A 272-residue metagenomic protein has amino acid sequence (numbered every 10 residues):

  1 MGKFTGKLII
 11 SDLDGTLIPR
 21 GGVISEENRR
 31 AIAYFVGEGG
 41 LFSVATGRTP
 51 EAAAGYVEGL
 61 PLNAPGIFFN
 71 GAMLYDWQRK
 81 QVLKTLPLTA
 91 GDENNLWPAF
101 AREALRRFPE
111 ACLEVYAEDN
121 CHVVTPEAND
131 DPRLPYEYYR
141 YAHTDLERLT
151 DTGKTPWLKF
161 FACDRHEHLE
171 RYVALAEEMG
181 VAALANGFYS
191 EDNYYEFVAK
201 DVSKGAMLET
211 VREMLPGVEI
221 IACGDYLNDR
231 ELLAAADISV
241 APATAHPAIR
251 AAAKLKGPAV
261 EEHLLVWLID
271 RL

Functional and structural regions predicted by a protein language model:
G2-E38: N-terminal glycine-/serine-/threonine-rich phosphate-binding loop
K3-L8, S25, Y195-L272: Mg2+-dependent phosphoryl-transfer enzymes with acidic/Ser/Thr/Gly-rich catalytic loops
L13, R48, G224-Y226: Active-site metal-binding loops of divalent metal-dependent hydrolases
V23-D130: Active-site phosphate-binding/coordination module
G39-S43, L62-A64, L158-K159, V218-I220 (+1 more regions): Short active-site oxyanion
L60-L62, N70, Q78, M179 (+3 more regions): Short, structured coil segments at secondary-structure junctions
A90-G91, T144-R148, K256-V260: Short acidic-hydrophobic, aromatic-tinged amphipathic segments that line or gate anion-handling sites
P109-C223, L227-L232: Conserved acidic, metal-coordinating active-site core of Asp-based, Mg2+-dependent phosphoryl-transfer enzymes
